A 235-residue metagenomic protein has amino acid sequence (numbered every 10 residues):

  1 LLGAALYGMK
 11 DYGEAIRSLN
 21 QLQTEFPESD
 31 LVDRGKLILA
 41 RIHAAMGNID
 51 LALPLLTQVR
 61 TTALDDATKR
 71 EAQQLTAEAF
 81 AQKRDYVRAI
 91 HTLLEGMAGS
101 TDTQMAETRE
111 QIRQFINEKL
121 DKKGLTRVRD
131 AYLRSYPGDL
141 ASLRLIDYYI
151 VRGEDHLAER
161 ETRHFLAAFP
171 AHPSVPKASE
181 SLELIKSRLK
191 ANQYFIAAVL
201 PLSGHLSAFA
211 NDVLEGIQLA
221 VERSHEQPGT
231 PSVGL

Functional and structural regions predicted by a protein language model:
L1-L235: Extracytosolic ligand-binding ectodomains
